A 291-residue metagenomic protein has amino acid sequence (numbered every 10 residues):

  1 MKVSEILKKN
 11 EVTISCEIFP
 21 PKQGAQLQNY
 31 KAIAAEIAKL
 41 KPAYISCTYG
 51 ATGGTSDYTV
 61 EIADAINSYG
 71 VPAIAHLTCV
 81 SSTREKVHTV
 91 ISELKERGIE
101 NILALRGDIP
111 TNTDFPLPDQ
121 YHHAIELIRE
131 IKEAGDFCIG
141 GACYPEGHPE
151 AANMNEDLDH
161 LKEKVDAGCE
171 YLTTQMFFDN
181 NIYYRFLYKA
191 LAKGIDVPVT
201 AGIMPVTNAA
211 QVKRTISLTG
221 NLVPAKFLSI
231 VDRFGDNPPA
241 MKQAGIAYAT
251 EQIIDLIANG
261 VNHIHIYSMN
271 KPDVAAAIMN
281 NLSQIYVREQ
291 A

Functional and structural regions predicted by a protein language model:
M1-C16, Q23, Q28, R129-K132 (+2 more regions): N-terminal amphipathic alpha-helix/helix-capping segment at the start of soluble metabolic enzymes
V3-I6, A25-L27, G53-A65, T83-T89 (+4 more regions): Active-site-adjacent beta->alpha loops and helix N-cap segments on the catalytic face of soluble alpha/beta enzymes
K9-T13, K41-Y44, Y69-A73, G98-E100 (+4 more regions): Short, well-ordered coil/turn segments that N-cap beta-strands
T13-N29, A51, A73-E85, G140-E156 (+1 more regions): Active-site mouth loops of central-metabolism enzymes
E17, I45, L94, K164 (+3 more regions): Conserved, mostly hydrophobic/aromatic
G24-I37, T59, R84-S92, N153-E163 (+1 more regions): Short, acidic/polar
Y44-T55, L77-C79, L103-A104, E170-D179 (+1 more regions): Catalytic beta/alpha-barrel core
P118-Y144, G194-I246, E251, L282-A291: Active-site pocket-lining/capping segments in soluble small-molecule metabolic enzymes
